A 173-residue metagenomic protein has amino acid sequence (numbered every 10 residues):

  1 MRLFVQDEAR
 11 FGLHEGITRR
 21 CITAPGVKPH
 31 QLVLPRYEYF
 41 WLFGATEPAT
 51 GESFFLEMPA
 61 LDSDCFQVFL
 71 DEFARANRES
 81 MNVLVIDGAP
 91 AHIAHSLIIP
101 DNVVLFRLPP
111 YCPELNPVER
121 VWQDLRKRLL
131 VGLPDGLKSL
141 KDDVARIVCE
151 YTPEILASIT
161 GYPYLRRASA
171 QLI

Functional and structural regions predicted by a protein language model:
M1, V118-I173: C-terminal anion-handling pockets and recognition modules
M1-Q67, D71, L165-A170: Extended, low-complexity cationic-aromatic segments
Q6, F73-A76, E150: A generic "structured core" feature
D7, E79-H92, N116: Acidic/histidine-rich, metal-coordinating catalytic segments
F11, Y111-L115, K138: A short acidic, often aromatic-flanked loop/helix-cap motif at beta-alpha or helix-coil junctions that lines enzyme
H14-E15, I93-D101: Short loop/helix-cap segments at secondary-structure boundaries that form the rim of catalytic
K28-P35, D101-R120: RNase H-like polynucleotidyl transferase catalytic core
R75, V83-L84, H95, F106-L108 (+2 more regions): Single, function-defining residue in the core of a domain
